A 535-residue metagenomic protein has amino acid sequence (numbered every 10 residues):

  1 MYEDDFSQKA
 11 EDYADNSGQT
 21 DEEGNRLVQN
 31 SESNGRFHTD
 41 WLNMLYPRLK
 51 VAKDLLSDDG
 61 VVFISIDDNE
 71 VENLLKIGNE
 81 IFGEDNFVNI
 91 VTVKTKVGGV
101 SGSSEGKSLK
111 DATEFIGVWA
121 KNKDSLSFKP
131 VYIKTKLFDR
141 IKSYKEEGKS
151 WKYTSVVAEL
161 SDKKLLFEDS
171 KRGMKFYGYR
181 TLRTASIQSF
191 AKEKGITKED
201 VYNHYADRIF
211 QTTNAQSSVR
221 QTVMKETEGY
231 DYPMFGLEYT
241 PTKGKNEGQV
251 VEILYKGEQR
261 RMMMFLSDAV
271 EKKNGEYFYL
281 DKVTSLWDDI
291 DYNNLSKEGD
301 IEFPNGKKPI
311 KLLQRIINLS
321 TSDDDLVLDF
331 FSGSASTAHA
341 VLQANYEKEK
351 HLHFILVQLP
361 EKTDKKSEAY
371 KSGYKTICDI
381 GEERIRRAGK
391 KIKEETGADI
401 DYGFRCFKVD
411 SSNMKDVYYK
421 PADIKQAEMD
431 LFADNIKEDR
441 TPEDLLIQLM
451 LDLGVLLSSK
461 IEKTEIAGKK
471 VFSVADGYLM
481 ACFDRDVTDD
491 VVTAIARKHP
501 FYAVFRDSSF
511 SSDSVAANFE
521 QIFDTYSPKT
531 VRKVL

Functional and structural regions predicted by a protein language model:
M1-L326, K348, L359-T363, I400: Class I S-adenosyl-L-methionine
S65-I66, D329, F483, D507: Small/polar loops that bind or transfer phosphate-bearing groups
D68-V71, A335, V409-D416: Short, internal active-site loops enriched in acidic
E72-I77, S101-S104, A338-V341, K366-S367 (+2 more regions): A short acidic (Asp/Glu
I90-T92, S332, H353-L356: Beta-strand segments within the central parallel beta-sheet cores of soluble alpha/beta enzyme folds
D325-A344, M450: A phosphate-binding catalytic loop at a beta-strand-loop-alpha-helix junction that coordinates phosphoryl groups
Q343-L535: PRPP-dependent phosphoribosyltransferase catalytic core
